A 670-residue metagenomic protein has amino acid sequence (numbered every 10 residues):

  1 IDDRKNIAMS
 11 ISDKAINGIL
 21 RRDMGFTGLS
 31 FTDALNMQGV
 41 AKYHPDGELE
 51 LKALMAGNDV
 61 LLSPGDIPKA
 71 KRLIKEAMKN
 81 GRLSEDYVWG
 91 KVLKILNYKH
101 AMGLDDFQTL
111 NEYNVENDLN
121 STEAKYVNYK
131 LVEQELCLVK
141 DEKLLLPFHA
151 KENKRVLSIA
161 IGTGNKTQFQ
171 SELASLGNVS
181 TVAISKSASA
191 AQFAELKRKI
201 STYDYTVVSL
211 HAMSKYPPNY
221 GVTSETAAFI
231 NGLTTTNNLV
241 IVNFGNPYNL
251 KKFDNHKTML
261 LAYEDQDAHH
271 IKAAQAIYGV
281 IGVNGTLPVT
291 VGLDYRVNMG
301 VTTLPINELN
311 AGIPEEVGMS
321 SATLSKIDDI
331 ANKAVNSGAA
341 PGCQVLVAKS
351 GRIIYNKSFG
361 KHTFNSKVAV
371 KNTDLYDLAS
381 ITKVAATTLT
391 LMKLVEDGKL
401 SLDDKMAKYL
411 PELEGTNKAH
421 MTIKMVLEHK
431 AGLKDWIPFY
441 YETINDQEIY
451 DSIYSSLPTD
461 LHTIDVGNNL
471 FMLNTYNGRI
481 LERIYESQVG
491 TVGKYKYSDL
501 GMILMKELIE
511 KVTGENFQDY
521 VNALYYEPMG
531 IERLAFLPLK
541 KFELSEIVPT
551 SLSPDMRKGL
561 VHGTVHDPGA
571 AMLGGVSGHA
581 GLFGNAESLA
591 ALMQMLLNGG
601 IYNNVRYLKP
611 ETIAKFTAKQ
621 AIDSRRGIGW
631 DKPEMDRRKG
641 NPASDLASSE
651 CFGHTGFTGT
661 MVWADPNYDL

Functional and structural regions predicted by a protein language model:
I11-S30: Alpha-helix-loop-beta-strand connector modules within alpha/beta enzyme cores
D13, R22-D23, Y43-E316, S320: Preference for extracellular/luminal or secreted protein segments
G28-L35, L61-L62: Hydrophobic faces of well-ordered beta-strands that scaffold small-molecule active sites in alpha/beta enzyme cores
E316-L378, K399-S401, D567: Short, conserved catalytic-motif segment at the N-terminal edge
S325-N332, V345, G351, D374-D404 (+4 more regions): Active-site SXXK
L402-T416, E527-M529: Short, glycine/proline-biased beta-turn/loop segments that scaffold the active-site neighborhood
A419-S649: Short, surface-exposed loop or secondary-structure junction motifs that flank catalytic or metal-binding residues
C651, T658-Y668: Short, surface-exposed beta-strand/loop micro-motifs that present aromatic residues
